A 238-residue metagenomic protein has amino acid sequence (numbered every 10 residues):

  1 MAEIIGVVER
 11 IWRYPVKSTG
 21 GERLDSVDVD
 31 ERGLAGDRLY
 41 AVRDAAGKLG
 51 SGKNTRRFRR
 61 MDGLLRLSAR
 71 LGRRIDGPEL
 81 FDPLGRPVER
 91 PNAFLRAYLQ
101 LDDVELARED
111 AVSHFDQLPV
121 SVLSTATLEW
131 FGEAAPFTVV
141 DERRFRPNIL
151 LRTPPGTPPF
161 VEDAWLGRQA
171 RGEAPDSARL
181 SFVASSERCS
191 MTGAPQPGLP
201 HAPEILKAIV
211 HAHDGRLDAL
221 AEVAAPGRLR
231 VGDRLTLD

Functional and structural regions predicted by a protein language model:
M1-D238: Metal-cofactor-dependent catalytic cores
